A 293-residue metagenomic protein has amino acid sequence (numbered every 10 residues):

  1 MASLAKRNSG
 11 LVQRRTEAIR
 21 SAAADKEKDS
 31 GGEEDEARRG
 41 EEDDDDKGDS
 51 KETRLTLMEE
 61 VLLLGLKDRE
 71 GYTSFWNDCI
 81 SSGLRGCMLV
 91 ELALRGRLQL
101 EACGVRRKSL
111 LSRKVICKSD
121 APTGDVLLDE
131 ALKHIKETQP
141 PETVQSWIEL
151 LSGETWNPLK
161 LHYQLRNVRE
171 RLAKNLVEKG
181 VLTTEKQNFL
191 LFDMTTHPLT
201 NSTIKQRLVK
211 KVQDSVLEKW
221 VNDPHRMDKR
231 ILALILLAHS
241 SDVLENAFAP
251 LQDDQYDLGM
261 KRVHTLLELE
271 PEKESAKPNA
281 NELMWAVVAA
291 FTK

Functional and structural regions predicted by a protein language model:
A2-Q164, L269-K293: Short, amphipathic alpha-helical interface elements at domain boundaries that mediate macromolecular binding
N8, N77, N157, N167 (+6 more regions): Detector for Asparagine
V61-L62, M88, L92, L172 (+4 more regions): Long, contiguous hydrophobic alpha-helical segments, chiefly transmembrane helices and signal peptides
L98, V181-L182: Short hydrophobic beta-strand motif reused across regulatory alpha/beta modules
A102-K133, E170, T183-L217, F248-L251: Accessory beta->alpha helical hairpin/"wing" motif in late/C-terminal subdomains of nucleic-acid enzymes
H134-R171, V177, D214-F248: Leucine-rich, amphipathic alpha-helical/linker segments
P198, S202-K293: Glycine-rich, aromatic-bearing surface loops/beta-hairpins
